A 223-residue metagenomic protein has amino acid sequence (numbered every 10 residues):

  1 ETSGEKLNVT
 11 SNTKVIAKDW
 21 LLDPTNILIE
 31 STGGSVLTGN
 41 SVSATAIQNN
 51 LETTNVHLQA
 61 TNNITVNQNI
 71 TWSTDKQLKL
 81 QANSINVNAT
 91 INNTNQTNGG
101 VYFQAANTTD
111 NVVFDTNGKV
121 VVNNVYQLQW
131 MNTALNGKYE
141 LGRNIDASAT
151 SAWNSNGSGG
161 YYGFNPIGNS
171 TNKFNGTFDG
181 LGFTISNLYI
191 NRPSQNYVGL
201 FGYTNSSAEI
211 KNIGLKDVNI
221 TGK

Functional and structural regions predicted by a protein language model:
E1-D19: Repeat-solenoid scaffold signature
I27-K223: Surface-exposed repetitive/solenoidal architectures
